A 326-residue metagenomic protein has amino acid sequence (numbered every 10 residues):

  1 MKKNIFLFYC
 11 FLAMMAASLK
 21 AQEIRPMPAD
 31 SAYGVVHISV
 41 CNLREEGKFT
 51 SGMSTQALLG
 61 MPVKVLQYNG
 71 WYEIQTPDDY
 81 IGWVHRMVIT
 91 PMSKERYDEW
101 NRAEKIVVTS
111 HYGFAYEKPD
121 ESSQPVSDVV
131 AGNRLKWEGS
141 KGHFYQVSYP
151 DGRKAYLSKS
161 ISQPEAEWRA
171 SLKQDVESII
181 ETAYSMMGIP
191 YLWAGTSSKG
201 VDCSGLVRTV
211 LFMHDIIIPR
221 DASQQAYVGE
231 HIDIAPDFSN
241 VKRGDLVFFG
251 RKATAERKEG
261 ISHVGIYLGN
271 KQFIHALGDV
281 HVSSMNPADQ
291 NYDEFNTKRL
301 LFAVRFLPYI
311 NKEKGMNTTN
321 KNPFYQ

Functional and structural regions predicted by a protein language model:
M1-M27: Bacterial Sec-dependent N-terminal signal peptides
Q22-S31, P62, T76-S110, D120 (+7 more regions): Boundary regions of SH3-family modules and the immediately adjacent low-complexity/disordered segments in eukaryotic
P26-A29, V35-V65, V108-W137, Y191: Beta-loop motif signature
S51-S54, S123-V126, K173-E177, S197-D202: Soluble non-cytosolic domains of exported or imported proteins
E121-S123, Q163, G260-Q326: Aromatic- and glycine-rich peptidoglycan recognition patches
A183, G195-H214: Active-site nucleophilic cysteine motif
I218-V282, A288: ...with weaker cross-activation on analogous glycine-rich loops/strands in unrelated enzymes
